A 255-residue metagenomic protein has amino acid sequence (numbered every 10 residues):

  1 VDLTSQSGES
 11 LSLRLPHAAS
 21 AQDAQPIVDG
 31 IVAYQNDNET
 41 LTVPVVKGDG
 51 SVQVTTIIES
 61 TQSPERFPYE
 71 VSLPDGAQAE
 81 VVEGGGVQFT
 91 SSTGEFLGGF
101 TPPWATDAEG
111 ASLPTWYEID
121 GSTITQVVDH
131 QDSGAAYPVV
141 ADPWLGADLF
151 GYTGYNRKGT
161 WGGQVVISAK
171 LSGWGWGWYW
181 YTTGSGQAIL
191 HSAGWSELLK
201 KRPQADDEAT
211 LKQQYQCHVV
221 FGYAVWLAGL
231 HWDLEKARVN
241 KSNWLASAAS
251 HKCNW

Functional and structural regions predicted by a protein language model:
V1-G146: Residues that cap or anchor secondary-structure elements
S51-Q53, P64-R66, P138, Q164-V166 (+3 more regions): Extracellular structured ligand-interaction cores
V52, T61, N156-Q164, H218: Intrinsically disordered, low-complexity prosegments and terminal tails associated with secretory/extracytoplasmic
D75-G76, V82-E83, G177-L190, K200-D206 (+3 more regions): Intrinsically disordered, low-complexity coil segments
A105, Y117, G162, G175-Y181 (+3 more regions): Short linear interaction motif-like sites in intrinsically disordered regions of transcription factors
W144-H191: Short, surface-exposed binding/anchoring microloops in extracellular/periplasmic proteins
S196-W255: Extracytosolic low-complexity repeat regions of secreted or lipid-anchored proteins
